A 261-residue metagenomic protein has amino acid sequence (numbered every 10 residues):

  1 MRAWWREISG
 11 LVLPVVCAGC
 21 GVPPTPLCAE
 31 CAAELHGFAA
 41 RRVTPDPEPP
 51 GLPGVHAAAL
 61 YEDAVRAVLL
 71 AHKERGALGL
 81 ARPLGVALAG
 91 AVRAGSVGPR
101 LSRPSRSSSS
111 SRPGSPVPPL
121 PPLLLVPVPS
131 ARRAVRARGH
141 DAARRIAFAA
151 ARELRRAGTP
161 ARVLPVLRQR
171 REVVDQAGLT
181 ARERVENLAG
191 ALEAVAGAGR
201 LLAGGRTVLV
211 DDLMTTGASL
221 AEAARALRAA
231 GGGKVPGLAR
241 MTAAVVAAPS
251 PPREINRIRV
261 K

Functional and structural regions predicted by a protein language model:
M1-K261: Glycine-rich phosphate/pyrophosphate-handling loop used in enzymes and phosphotransfer proteins
